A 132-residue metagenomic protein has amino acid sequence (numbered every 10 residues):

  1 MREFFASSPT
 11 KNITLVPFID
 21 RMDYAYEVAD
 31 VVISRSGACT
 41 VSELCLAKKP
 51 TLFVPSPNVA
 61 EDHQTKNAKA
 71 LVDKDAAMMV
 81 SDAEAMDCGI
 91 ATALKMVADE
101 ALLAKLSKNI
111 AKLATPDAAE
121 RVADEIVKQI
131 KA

Functional and structural regions predicted by a protein language model:
M1-A132: Nucleotide-activated sugar donor-binding and catalytic core shared by glycosyltransferases and related lipid-linked
